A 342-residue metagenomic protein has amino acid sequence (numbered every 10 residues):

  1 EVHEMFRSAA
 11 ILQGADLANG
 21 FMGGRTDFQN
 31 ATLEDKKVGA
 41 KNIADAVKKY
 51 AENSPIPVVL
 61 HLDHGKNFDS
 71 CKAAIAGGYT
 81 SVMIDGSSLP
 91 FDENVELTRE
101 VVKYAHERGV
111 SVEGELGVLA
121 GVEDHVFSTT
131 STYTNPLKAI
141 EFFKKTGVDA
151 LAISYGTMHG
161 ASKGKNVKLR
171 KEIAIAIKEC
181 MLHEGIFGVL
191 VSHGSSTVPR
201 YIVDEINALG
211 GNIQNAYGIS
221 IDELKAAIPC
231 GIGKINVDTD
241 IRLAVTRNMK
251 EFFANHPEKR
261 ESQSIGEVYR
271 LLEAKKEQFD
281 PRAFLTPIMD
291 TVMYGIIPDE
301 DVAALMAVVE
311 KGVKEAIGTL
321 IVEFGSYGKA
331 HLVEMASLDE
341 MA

Functional and structural regions predicted by a protein language model:
E1-P55, V59, G65-V189, R200-E205 (+3 more regions): Alpha/beta enzyme core
S192-T197: Short catalytic/ligand-gating loop segments at beta-alpha or beta-beta junctions within enzyme catalytic domains
I213, D222-A342: C-terminal alpha-helical cap/extension of soluble enzyme domains
